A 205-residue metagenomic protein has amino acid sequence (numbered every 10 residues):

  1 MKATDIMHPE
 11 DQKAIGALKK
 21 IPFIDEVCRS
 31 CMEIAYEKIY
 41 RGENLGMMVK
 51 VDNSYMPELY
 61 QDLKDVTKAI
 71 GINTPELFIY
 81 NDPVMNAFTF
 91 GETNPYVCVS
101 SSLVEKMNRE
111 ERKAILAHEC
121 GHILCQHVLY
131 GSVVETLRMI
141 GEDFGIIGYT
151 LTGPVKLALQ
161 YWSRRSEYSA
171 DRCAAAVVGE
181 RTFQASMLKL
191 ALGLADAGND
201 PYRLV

Functional and structural regions predicted by a protein language model:
M1-F90: Hydrophobic or amphipathic, alpha-helical segments that drive membrane association/targeting
S54, V99-A114, A158-R164: Short pre-active-site segment immediately N-terminal to the catalytic Zn-binding motif
S54-E58, V66, I70, I147-V205: Short helix/loop segments within enzyme catalytic domains that coordinate or immediately flank catalytic cofactors
Q61, A114, Y168: Short alpha-helical basic/polar micro-motif
L77, P83-E110: Active-site scaffold of zinc-dependent metalloenzymes
M107, L116-C125, S169, C173: Active-site His/Glu-centered metal-binding helix of metallohydrolases
C120-M139: Catalytic Zn2+-binding segment of zinc metalloproteases
V134-G153: A structural motif
